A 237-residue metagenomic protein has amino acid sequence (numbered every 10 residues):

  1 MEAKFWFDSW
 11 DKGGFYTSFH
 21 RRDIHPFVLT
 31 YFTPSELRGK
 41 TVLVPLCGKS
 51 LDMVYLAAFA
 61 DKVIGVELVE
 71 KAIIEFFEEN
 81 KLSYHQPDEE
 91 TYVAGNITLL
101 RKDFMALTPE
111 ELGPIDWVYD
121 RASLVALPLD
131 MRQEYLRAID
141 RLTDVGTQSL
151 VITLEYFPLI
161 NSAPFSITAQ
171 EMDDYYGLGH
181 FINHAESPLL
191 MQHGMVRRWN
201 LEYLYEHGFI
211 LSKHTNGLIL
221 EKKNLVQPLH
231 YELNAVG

Functional and structural regions predicted by a protein language model:
M1-L37, K49-M53, K62-I97, R101-E111 (+2 more regions): Class I (Rossmann-like) S-adenosyl-L-methionine-dependent methyltransferase catalytic domain, capturing the SAM-binding
G39-T41: Nucleotide donor/acceptor-binding cores
L43-G48: Class I SAM-dependent methyltransferase "Motif I" SAM/SAH-binding loop
A57: Gly/Ala-rich phosphate-binding loop of Rossmann-like dinucleotide-binding domains, activating on the conserved
E110-V118: A short acidic, Gly/Pro-enriched loop at the edge of an enzyme's catalytic core that lines a small-molecule cofactor
A126-A138: A short, conserved alpha-helix within the catalytic core of class I
